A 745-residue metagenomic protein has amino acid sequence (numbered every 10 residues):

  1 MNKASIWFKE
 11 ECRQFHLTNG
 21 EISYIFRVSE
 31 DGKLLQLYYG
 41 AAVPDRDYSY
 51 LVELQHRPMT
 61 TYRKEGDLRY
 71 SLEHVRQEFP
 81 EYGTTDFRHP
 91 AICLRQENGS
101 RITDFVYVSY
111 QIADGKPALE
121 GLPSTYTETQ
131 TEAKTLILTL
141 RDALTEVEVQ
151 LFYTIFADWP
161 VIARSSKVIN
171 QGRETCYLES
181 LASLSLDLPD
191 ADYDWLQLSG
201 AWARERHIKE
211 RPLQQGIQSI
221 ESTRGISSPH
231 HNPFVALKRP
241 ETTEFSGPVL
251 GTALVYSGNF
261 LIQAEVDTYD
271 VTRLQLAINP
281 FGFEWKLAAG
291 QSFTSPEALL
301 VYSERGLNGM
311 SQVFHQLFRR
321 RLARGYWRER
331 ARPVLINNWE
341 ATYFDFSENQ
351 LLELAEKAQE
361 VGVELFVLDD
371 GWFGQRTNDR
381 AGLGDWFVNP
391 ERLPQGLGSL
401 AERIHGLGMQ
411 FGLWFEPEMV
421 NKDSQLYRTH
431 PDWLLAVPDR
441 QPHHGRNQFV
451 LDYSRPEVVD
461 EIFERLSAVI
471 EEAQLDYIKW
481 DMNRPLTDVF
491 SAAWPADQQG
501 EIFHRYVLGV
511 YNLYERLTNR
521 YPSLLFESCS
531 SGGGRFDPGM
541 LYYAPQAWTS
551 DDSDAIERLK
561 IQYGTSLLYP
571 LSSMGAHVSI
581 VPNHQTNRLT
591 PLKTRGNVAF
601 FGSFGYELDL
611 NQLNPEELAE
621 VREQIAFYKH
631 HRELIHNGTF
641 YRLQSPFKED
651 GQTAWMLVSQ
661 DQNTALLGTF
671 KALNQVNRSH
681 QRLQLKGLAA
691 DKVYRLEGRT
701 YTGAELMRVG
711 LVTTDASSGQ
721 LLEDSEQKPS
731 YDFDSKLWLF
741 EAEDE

Functional and structural regions predicted by a protein language model:
I6-F8, C12-H16, Y24, L34-E265 (+2 more regions): Polysaccharide-binding surfaces and accessory modules of carbohydrate-active proteins
E21, E244, F647-A689: Carbohydrate-binding surface patches
E21, S166, G290, I336 (+8 more regions): Conserved, mostly hydrophobic/aromatic
S71-H74, E78-L119, E244-N259, V301-Y326 (+4 more regions): Glycine-rich, aromatic-flanked loop segments that form ligand/cofactor-binding clefts across common enzyme folds
S100-Y107, W285-E304, F733-F740: Short Pro-Gly-centered flexible turn/kink motifs
W327-E464, Y477: Aromatic-lined carbohydrate-binding/catalytic grooves of carbohydrate-active enzymes
N421, Y427-D460, H504-N611: Glycan-recognition surfaces
A704-E745: C-terminal beta-strand-rich structural cap/linker in extracellular carbohydrate-active enzymes
